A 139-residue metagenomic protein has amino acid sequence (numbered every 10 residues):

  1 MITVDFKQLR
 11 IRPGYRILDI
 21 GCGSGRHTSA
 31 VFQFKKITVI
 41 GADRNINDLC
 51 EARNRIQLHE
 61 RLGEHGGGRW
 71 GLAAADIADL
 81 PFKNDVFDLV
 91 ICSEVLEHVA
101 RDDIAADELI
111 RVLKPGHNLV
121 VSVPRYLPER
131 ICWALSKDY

Functional and structural regions predicted by a protein language model:
M1-Y15, A30: Conserved alpha-helix/loop element of class I SAM-dependent methyltransferases that forms part of the SAM/SAH-binding
Y15-G23: Conserved class I S-adenosyl-L-methionine
S24-K35: Conserved SAM-binding loop of SAM-dependent methyltransferases across substrates and taxa, primarily the Class I
R26, R44, E51, R55-H59 (+5 more regions): S-adenosyl-L-methionine-dependent methyltransferase catalytic module, highlighting the catalytic core
K36-I37, H117: A short helix->loop->beta-strand "cap" motif at the edges of active sites that frequently abuts
T38-D43: Conserved SAM-binding motif I beta-strand of class I
A78-L89: A short acidic, Gly/Pro-enriched loop at the edge of an enzyme's catalytic core that lines a small-molecule cofactor
C92-V95: A short beta-strand submotif of the Rossmann-like class I SAM-dependent methyltransferase core that lines
